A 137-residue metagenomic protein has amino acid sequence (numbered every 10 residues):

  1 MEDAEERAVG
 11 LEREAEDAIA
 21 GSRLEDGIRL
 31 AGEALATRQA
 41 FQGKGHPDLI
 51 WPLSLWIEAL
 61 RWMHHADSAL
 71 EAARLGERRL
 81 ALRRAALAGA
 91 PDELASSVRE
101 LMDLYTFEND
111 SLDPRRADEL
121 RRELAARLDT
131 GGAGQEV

Functional and structural regions predicted by a protein language model:
M1-V137: Intrinsic-disorder-linked linear interaction elements in eukaryotic regulatory proteins
